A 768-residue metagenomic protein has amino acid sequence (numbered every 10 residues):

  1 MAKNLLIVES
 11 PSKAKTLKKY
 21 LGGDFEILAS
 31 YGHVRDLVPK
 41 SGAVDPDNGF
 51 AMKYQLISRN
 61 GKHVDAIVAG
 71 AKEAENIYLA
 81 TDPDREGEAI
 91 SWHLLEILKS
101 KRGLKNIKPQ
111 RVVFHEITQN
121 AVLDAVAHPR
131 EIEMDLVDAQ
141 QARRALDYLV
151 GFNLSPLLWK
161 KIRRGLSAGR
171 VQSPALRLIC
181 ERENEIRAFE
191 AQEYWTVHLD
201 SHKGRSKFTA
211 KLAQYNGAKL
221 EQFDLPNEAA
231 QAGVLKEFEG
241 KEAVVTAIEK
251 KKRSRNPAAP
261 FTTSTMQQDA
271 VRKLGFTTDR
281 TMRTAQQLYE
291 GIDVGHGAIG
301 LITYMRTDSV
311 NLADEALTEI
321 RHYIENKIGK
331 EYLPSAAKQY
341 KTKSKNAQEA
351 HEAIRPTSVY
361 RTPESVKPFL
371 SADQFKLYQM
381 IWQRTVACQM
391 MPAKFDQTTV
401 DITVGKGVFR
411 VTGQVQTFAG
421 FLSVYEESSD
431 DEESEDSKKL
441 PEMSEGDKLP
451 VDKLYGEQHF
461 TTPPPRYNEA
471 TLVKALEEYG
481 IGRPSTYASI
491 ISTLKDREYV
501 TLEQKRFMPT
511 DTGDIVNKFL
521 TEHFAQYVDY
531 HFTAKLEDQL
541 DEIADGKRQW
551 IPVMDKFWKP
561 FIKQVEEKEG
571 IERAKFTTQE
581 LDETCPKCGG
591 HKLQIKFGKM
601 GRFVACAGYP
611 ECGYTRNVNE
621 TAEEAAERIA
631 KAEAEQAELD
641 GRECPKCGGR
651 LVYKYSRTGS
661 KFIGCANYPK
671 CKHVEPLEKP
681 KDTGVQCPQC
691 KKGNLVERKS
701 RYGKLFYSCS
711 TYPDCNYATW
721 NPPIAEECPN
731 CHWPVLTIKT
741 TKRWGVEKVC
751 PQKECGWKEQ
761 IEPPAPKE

Functional and structural regions predicted by a protein language model:
M1-Q141, L225-A229, D452: Intrinsically disordered, low-complexity regulatory segments
A2, D82-D84, R163-S167, K250-A259 (+3 more regions): Conserved short loop/turn motifs at secondary-structure junctions
A2-N4, T16, G23, S155 (+3 more regions): Basic, low-complexity terminal or inter-domain segments flanking catalytic cores
I117-L199: C-terminal or mid-to-C-terminal helical accessory/interaction module adjacent to the motor/catalytic core
K219-A259: Metal- or metallocofactor-binding catalytic centers and their adjacent structured scaffolds across diverse enzyme
I248, P257-A270, H296-Y304, P463-A475: Short acidic, hydrophobic short linear motifs in intrinsically disordered regions
M282-Q286, I491-S492: Short, hydrophobic-biased segments on the C-terminal half of alpha helices that form "recognition helices"
Y289-T303, R497-R506: A short, conserved structural fragment
